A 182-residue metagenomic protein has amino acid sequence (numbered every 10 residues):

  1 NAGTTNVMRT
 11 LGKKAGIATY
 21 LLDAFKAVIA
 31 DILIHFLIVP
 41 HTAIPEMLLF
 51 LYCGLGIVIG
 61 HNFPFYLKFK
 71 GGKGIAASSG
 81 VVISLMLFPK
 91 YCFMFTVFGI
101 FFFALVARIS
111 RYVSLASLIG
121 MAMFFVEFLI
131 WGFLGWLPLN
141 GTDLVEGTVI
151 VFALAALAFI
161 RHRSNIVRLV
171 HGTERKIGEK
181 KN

Functional and structural regions predicted by a protein language model:
N1-A15, G71, V167-N182: Cytosolic, membrane-interface loops and tails of multi-pass inner-membrane proteins
G3, R9-H35, K70, F98: Multi-pass membrane catalytic core of lipid/isoprenoid biosynthesis enzymes
M8-G12, I34, I38, I75-S110 (+1 more regions): Interfacial segments of multi-pass membrane proteins
I17, M47-L55, F93-F101, S114 (+2 more regions): Hydrophobic alpha-helical transmembrane segments
A18, V58-F69, V106-V113: Transmembrane alpha-helix interface/packing and boundary motifs in multi-pass membrane proteins, characterized by
D31-Y52, S84-M94, I130-I150: Helix-coil boundary and interhelical linker segments in multi-pass alpha-helical membrane proteins
G54-H61, I100-A107, F128, L154-R161: Alpha-helical transmembrane segments of multi-pass membrane proteins
L137-N182: C-terminal membrane-associated helical module and adjoining short loops/tails
